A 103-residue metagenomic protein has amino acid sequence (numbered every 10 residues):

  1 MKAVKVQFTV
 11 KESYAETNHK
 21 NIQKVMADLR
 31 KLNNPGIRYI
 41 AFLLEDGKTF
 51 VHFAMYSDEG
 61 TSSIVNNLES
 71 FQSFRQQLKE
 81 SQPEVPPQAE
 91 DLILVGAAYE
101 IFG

Functional and structural regions predicted by a protein language model:
K2-K5, A15, I40-F42: Short acidic/polar alpha-helix capping motifs at helix-coil junctions
K2-T9, V51-F53: Active-site-flanking beta-strand signature of metal-NTP-handling nucleotidyl enzymes and homologous cyclase-like
F8, I37-T49, R75-G103: Glycine-rich beta-strand-turn "strand-cap" elements at beta-sheet edges
T9-K20: Short, surface-exposed ligand-recognition loops at beta-strand->loop->(often short) alpha-helix junctions that present
K11-S13, D46, S57-E59: Short coil/turn motifs at secondary-structure junctions
Y14-E16, G60-S62, A97: Residue-level signal for secondary-structure boundary sites
N18, Y39, H52-A54: Polar/charged side chains located within well-ordered beta-strands of beta-rich proteins
K24, D28-I37, M55-E90: An amphipathic, aromatic/His-enriched active-site/gating alpha helix that lines ligand/cofactor pockets
